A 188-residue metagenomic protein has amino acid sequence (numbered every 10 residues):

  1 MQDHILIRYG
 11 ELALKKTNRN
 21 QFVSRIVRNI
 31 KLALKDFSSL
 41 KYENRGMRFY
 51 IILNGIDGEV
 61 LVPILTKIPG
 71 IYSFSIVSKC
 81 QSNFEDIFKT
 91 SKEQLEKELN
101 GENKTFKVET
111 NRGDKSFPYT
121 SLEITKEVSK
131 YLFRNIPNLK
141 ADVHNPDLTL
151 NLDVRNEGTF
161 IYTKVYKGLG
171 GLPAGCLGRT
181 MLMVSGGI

Functional and structural regions predicted by a protein language model:
M1-I188: RNA-binding accessory domains that recognize and position tRNA/RNA substrates
